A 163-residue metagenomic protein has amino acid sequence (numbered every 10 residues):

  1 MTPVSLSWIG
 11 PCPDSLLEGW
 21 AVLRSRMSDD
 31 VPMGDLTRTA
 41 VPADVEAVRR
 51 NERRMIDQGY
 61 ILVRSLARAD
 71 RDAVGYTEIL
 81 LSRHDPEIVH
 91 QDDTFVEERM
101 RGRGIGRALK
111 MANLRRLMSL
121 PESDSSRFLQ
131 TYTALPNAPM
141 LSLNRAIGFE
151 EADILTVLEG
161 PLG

Functional and structural regions predicted by a protein language model:
M1-E18, M33-D35: Conserved N-terminal entry element of GNAT/NAT acetyltransferase domains
M1-W8, I147-G163: C-terminal "cap" of GNAT-fold acetyltransferases
L17, A21-R24, N51-E52, K110: Hydrophobic alpha-helical core bundles mediating ligand binding, dimerization, or RNAP-core interactions
S28-I88, D92-E98: A conserved beta-strand-loop-helix scaffold within acyl/acetyltransferase catalytic domains
I88, L117-T133: Conserved GNAT acetyl-CoA-binding A-motif
V96, G102-L117, S142, A146: Conserved acetyl-CoA-binding loop-helix of GNAT-fold acetyltransferases
E97-R101, S126-L141, E159-L162: Conserved beta-strand-loop-alpha-helix junction that forms the acyl-donor binding cleft
R107, S125, T133-D153: Conserved active-site alpha-helix within GNAT-family acetyltransferase domains
